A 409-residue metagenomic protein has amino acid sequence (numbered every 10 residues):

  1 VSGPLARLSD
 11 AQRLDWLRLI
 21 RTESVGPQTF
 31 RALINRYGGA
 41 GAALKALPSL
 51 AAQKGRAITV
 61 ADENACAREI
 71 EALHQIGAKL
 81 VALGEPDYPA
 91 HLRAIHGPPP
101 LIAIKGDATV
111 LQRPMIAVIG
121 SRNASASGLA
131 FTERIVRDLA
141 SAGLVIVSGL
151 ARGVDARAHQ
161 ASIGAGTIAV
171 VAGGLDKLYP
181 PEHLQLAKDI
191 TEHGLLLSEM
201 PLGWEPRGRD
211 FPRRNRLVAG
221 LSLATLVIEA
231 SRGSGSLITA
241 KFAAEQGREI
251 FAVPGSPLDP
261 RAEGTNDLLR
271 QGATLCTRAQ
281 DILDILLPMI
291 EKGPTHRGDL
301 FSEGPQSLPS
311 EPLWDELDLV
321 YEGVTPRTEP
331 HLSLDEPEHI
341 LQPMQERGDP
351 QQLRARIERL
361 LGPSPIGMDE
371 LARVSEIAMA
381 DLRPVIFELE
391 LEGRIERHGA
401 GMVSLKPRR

Functional and structural regions predicted by a protein language model:
V1-D87, E392-R394, G399-G401, P407-R409: Short, small/acidic-rich helices and loops at N termini and domain boundaries of DNA replication/processing enzymes
S2-Q12, A82-R409: Glycine-biased, small-residue-rich flexible motifs in mid-sequence functional cores and linkers
